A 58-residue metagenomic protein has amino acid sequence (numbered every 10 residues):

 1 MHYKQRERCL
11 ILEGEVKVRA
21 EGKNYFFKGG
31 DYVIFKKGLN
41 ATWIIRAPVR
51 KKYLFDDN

Functional and structural regions predicted by a protein language model:
M1-Y3, A20, I44: Short histidine-centered beta-strand/loop micro-motifs that create catalytic or ligand/metal-coordination sites
H2, N24, D31, K52-L54: Intrinsically disordered, low-complexity N-terminal regions enriched in serine/proline/glycine with scattered basic
Y3-V18: Short, conserved beta-strand element in jelly-roll/cupin
V16-V18, V33, V49: Extended aliphatic helical segments
V18-A20, D57: Short acidic, glycine-rich loop/turn motifs
E21-G38: Short acidic-glycine-tyrosine-enriched beta hairpin
K37-N58: Ligand-binding loop in jelly-roll beta-barrel domains
